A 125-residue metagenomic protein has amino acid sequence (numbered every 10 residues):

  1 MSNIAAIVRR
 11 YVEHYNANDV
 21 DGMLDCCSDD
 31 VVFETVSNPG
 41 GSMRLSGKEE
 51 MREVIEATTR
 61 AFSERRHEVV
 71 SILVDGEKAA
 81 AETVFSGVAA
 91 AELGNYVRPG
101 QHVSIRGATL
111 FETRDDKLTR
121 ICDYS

Functional and structural regions predicted by a protein language model:
N3, R52, E56-S125: A beta-strand edge to alpha-helix "cap/lid" segment located at domain peripheries
I7, A17-E34: Short, well-ordered alpha-helical segments enriched in acidic and aromatic residues
V8, Y15, C27, I55-T58 (+1 more regions): Hydrophobic alpha-helical core bundles mediating ligand binding, dimerization, or RNAP-core interactions
R10-E13, G41: Short, flexible active-site loop motifs that bind/organize anionic cofactors or intermediates
Y11, M23-L24, V31, G47 (+3 more regions): Hydrophobic pocket/interface hotspot
D29, S37-P39, D75, Y124: Short, solvent-exposed coil/turn elements at secondary-structure transition points
V32-S46, T59: A short gly/proline-enriched turn/hairpin at secondary-structure junctions
